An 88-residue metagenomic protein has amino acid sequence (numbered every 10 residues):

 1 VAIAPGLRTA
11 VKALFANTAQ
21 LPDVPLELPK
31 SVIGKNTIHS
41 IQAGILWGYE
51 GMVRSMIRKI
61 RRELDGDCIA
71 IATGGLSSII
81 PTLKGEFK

Functional and structural regions predicted by a protein language model:
V1-T9: Hydrophobic, well-structured mid-protein blocks that either form specific transmembrane helices
A10-K88: ATP-binding/phosphotransfer module of carbohydrate and carboxylate kinases, centering on a glycine-rich
